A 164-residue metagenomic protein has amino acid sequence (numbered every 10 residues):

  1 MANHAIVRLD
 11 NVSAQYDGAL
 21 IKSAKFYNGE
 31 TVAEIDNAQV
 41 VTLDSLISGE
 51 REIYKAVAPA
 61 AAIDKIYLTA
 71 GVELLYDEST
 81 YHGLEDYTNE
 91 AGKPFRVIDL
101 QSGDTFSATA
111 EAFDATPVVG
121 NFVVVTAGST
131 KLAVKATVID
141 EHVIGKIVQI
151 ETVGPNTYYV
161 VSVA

Functional and structural regions predicted by a protein language model:
M1-A164: Surface-exposed, low-hydrophobicity beta-strand/loop segments enriched in small/polar/acidic residues
